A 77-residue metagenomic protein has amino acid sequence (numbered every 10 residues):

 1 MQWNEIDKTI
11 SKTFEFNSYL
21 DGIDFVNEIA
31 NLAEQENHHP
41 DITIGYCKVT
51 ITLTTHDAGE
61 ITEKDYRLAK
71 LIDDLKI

Functional and structural regions predicted by a protein language model:
M1-T9: Short aromatic-glycine-(Arg/Gly/Cys) micro-motifs in beta-strand/loop hairpins
I10-N17: Short, well-ordered beta-strand elements within core beta-sheets of diverse protein domains
N27-E28, K70: Solvent-exposed alpha-helix faces
A33-T43, K70, D74-I77: A short N-terminal helical cap/helix-turn-helix that marks the beginning of AMP-binding/adenylate-forming
I44-K48: Short Gly/Ser/Thr- and Asp/Glu-enriched loop/turn motifs at secondary-structure junctions
I51-I77: C-terminal structural segments of small proteins and small subunits
